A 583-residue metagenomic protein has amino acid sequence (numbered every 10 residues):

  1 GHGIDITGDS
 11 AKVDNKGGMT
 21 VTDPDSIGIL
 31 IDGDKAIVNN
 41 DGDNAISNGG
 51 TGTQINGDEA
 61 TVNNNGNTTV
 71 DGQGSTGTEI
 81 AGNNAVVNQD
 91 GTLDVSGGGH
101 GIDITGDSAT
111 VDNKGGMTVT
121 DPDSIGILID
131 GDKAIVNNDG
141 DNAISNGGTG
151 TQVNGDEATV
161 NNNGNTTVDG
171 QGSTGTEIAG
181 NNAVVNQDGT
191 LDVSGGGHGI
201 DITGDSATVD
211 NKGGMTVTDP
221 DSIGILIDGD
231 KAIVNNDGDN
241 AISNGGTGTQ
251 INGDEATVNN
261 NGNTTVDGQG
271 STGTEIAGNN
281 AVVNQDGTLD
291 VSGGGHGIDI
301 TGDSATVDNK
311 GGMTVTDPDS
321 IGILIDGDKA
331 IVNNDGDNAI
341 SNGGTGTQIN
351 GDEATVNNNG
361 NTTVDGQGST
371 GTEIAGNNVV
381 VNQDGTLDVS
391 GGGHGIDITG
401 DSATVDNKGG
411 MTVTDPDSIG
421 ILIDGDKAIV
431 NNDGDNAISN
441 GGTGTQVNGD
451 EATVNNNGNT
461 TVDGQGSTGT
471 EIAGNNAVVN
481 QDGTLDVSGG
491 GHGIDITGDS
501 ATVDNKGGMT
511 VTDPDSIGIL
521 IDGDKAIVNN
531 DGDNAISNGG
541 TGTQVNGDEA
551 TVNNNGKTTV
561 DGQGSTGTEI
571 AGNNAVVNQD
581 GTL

Functional and structural regions predicted by a protein language model:
G1-L583: Thr-biased low-complexity repeat/linker tracts and other Thr-enriched repetitive architectures
